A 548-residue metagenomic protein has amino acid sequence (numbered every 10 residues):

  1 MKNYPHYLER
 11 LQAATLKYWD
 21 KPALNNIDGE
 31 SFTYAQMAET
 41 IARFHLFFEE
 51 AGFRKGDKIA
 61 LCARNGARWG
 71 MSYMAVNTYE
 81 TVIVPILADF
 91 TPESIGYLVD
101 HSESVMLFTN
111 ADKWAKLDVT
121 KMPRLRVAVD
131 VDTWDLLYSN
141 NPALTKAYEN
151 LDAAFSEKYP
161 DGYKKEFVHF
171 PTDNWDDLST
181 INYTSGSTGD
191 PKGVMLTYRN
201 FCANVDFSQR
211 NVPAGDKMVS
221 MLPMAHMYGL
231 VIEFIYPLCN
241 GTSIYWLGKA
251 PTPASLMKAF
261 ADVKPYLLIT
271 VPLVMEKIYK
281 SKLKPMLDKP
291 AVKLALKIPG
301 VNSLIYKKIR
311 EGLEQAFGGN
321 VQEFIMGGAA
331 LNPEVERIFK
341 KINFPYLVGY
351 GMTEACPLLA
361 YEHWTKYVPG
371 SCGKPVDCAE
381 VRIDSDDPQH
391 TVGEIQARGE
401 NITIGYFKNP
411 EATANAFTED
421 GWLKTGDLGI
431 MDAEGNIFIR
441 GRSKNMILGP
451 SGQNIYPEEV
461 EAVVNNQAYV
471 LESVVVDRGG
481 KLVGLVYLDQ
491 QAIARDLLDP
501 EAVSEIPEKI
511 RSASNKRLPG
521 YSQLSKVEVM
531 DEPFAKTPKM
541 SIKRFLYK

Functional and structural regions predicted by a protein language model:
R10, A51, T78-F155, G480 (+1 more regions): Structural core segment of the AMP-binding/adenylate-forming
A23-F53, D57-G66, G70-M74, T91-G96 (+1 more regions): Conserved AMP-binding/adenylate-forming core of the ANL superfamily
T33-A35, P171, S179-A203: Conserved AMP-binding A3 loop
A38-R43, V194-A214: Conserved structural elements of the adenylate-forming
F90, L107, G399, I404-G405 (+1 more regions): AMP-binding/adenylate-forming catalytic core of the ANL superfamily
K146-Y183, D190, V212-K217: Conserved pre-ATP/AMP-binding loop-to-beta segment of ANL
C202-K217, M224-E311, N320: Conserved AMP-binding/adenylation subdomain of ANL enzymes
I305-I437, S443-M446, E461: Conserved AMP-binding/adenylate-forming
